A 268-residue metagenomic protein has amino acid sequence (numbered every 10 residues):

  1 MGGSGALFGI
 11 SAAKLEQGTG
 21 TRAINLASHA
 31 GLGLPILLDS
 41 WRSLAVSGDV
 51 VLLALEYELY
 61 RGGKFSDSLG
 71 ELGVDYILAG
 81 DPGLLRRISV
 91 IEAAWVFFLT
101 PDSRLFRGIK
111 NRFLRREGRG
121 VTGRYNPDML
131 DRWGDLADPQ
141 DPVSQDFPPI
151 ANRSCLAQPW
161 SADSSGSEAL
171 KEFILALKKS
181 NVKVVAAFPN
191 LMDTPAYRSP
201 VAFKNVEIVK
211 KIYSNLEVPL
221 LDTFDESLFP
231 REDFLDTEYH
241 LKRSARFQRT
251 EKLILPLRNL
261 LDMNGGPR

Functional and structural regions predicted by a protein language model:
M1, N25-S28, A157-D163, A196-S199 (+1 more regions): Second-shell loop/turn segments in exported
M1-G2, A54, A187: Short hydrophobic segments within beta-strands
G5-R86: Membrane-embedded segments
T21-R22, V46-V50, K179-V185, L216-V218: Loop/turn elements at helix/coil->beta-strand transitions in domains of secreted/extracellular proteins
L69-S180, R268: Secreted/periplasmic serine-hydrolase-like ester/acetyl group-modifying domain
K171-S199: Active-site segments of SGNH/GDSL-like serine hydrolases that catalyze O-acetyl group transfer/hydrolysis on lipids
L191-D222: Substrate-gating cap/lid alpha-helix
T237-R268: Histidine-centered active-site loop/cap adjacent to the catalytic His in serine esterases/O-acetyl transfer systems
